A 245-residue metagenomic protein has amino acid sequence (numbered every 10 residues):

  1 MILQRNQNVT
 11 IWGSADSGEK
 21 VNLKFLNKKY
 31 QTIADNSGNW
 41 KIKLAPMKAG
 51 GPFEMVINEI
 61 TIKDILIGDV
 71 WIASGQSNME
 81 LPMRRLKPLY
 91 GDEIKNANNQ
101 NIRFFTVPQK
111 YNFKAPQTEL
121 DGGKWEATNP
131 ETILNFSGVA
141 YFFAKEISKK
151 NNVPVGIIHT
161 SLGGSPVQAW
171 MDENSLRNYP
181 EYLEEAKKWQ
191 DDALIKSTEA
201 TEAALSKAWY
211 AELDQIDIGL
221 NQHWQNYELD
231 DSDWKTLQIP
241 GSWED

Functional and structural regions predicted by a protein language model:
M1-R5: Short, solvent-exposed loop/linker segments at the N-terminal edge of repeated beta-sheet extracellular domains
Q7-I11: Structural beta-strand segments of beta-rich domains
W12-P82, L86-L89: Extended acidic/polar, glycine-enriched regions that form or flank non-catalytic beta-rich accessory modules
K20-F25, A144, S148-A169: Glycine-rich phosphate/pyrophosphate-binding loops and their adjacent beta-strand/loop elements at enzyme active sites
D69-F136, Y141, K149-N151, T160-L162 (+2 more regions): Extended, solvent-exposed functional surface patches
T106-Q109, T128-E131, A193-D245: Extended carbohydrate-recognition surfaces in non-catalytic/accessory domains of CAZymes and lectin-like proteins
V139-A144, D230: Stable alpha-helical elements in mature extracytoplasmic
E173-S197: Acidic, His- and aromatic-enriched active-site or binding-groove loops in soluble protein domains that engage sugars
